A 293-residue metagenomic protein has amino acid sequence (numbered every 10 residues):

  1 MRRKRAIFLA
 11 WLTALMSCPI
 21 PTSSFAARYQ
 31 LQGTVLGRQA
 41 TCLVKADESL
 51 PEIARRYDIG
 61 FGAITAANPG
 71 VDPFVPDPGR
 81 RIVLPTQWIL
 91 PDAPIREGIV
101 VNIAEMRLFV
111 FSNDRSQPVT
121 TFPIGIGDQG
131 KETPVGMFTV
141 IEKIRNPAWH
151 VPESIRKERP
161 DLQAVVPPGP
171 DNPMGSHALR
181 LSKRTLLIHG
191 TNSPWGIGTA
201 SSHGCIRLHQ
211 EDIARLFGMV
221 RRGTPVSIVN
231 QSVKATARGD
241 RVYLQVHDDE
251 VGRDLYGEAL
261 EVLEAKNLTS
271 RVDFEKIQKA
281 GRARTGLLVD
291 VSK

Functional and structural regions predicted by a protein language model:
M1-W11: Bacterial N-terminal signal peptides that target proteins for export
A10-P19: Bacterial N-terminal signal peptides
I20-A26: Sec/Tat signal peptide C-region and signal peptidase I cleavage site
A27-D58: Primarily a LysM-type cell-wall glycan-binding module
Y29-G33, R38, P85-N102, A237-D240: Intrinsically disordered, low-complexity Ser/Thr-rich linker and spacer segments in cell-wall-related proteins
D47, D77-I82, G223-V226: Loop/turn positions that initiate beta-strands
W88-P194, G218, V246-K293: Gly/Pro-biased beta-strand-loop elements
I213-V220, P225-D240, H247-E258: C-terminal soluble interaction/assembly domains
